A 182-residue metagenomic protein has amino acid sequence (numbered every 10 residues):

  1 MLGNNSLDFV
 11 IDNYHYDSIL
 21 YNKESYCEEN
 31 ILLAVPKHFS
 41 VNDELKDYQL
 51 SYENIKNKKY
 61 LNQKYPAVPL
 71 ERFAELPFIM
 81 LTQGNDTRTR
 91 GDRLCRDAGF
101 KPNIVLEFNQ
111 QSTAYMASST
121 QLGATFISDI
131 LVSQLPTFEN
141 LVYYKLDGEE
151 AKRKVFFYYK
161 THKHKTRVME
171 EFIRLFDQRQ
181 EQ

Functional and structural regions predicted by a protein language model:
M1-Y52, V142-Y144: Short beta-strand-centered segments that line the small-molecule binding cleft or hinge of alpha/beta clamshell
L2, D8, L33, F73 (+3 more regions): Residue-level signal for nonpolar/aromatic packing positions in well-ordered secondary structure
G3-L7, G84-E139: Hydrophobic hinge/microswitch elements
F9, S18, N85-D86, S112-T113 (+2 more regions): Short alpha-helical
I11-N13, G91, C95, F176: Hydrophobic alpha-helical core bundles mediating ligand binding, dimerization, or RNAP-core interactions
E24, E71, Y115-M116: Alpha-helical segments flanking ligand/cofactor-binding loops in enzyme cores
V41-D43, Y48-A98, K165-T166: Secondary-structure junction motif
L70, D129-L131, N140-Q182: A late-sequence structural motif
